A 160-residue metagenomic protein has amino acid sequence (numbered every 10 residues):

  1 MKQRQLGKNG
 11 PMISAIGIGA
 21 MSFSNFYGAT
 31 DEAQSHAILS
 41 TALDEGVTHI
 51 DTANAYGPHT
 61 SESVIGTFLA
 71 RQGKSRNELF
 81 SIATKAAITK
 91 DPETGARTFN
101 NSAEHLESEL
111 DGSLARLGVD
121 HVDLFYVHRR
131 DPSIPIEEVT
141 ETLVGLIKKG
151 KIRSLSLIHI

Functional and structural regions predicted by a protein language model:
M1-F80, K148: N-terminal binding-site loop/beta-alpha segment at the start of enzyme catalytic domains that lines or forms
N9-F26, A83-R97, H121, Y126: N-terminal small/glycine-rich loop or linker at the start of catalytic domains across soluble metabolic enzymes
T30-A42, N101-R116: Short, acidic/polar
T30-Q34, T60, V64, R97-H105 (+1 more regions): Alpha-helix N-cap and loop-to-helix initiation/capping positions
L39, E62, G66, L110-L114 (+1 more regions): Generic structural signal for well-ordered alpha-helices, preferentially at hydrophobic/aromatic core positions
A115-P132: Active-site groove signature of glycoside hydrolases
I158-I160: Conserved small/polar residues in nucleotide/adenosyl-binding loops
